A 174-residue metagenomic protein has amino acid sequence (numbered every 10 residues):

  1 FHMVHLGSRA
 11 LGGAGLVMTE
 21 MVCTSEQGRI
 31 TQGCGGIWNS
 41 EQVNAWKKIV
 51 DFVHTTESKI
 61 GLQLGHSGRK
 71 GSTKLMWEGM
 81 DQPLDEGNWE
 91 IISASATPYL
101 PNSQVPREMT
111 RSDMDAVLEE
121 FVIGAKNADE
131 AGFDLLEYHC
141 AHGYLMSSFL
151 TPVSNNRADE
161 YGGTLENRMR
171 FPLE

Functional and structural regions predicted by a protein language model:
F1-S67, K74, P106, V117 (+1 more regions): N-terminal capping/small domains of soluble enzymes
G12-C23, E90-T97, L135-F149: Short coil-to-beta-strand
S25-E26, R69-G71, L145, N155-A158: Conserved radical SAM core fold
Q27-C34, L150-G162: Short glycine/proline- and charge-enriched loop/turn segments that cap or connect secondary-structure elements
G35-I37, E78-D81, S154-N155: Short, hinge-like loop/turn segments at secondary-structure boundaries
D51, G65-N127, A131: Non-globular sequence segments
K59-Q63, N127-A141: Outer-envelope exported proteins of Gram-negative bacteria
G162-E174: Active-site neighborhood of glycoside hydrolase catalytic domains
